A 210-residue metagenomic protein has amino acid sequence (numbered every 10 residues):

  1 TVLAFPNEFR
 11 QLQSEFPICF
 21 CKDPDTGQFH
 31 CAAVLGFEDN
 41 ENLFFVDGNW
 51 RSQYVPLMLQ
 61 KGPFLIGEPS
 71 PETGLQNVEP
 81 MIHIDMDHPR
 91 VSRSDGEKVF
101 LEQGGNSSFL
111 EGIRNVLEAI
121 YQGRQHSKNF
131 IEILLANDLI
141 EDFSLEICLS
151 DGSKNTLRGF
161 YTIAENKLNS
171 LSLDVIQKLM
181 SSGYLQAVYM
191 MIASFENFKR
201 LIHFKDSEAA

Functional and structural regions predicted by a protein language model:
T1-G36: N-terminal ordered "arm"
T1-V2, Q13-E15, V46-N49, L59 (+2 more regions): Short amphipathic alpha-helical surface micro-motifs
P6-Q11, V55-L57, E72, L135-L139: Short linear motifs in intrinsically disordered
R10, A32-L35, E41-N42, G48 (+6 more regions): Flexible, active-site-adjacent loop/turn segments at secondary-structure boundaries
L12-E15, Q60-K61, L139-F143: A short, compositionally biased
C21, H30-V99: Aromatic- and glycine-enriched beta-alpha-beta binding-site module
T26-G27, G48, G152: Detector for glycine-centered tight turns/loop "hinges" at secondary-structure junctions
I66-A210: A contiguous, surface-oriented mixed alpha/beta subdomain in the mid-to-C-terminal portion of proteins that forms
